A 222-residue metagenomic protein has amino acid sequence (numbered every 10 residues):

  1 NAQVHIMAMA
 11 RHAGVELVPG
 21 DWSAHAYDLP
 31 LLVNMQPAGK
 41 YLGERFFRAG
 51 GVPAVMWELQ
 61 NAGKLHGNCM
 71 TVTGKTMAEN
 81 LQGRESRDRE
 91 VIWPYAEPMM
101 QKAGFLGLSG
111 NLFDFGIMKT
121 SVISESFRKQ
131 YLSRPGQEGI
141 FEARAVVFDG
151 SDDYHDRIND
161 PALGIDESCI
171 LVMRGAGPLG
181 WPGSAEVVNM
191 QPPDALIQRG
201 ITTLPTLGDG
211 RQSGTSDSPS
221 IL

Functional and structural regions predicted by a protein language model:
N1-I221: Catalytic or ion-coupling anion/metal-binding cores of large enzyme and transporter domains
